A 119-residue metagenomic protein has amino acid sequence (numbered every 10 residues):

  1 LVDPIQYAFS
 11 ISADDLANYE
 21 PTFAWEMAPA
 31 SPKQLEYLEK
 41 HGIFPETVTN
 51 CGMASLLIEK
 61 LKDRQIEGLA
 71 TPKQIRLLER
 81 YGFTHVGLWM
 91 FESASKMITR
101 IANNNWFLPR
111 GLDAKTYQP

Functional and structural regions predicted by a protein language model:
L1-P119: Non-catalytic terminal extensions of ATP-dependent helicases
